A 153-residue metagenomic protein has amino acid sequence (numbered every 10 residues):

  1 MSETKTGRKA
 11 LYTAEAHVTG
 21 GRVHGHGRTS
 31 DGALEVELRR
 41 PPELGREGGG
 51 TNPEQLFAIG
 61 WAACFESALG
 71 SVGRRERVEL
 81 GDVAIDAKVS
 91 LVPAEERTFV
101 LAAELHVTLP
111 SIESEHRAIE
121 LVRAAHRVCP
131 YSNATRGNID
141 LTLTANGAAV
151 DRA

Functional and structural regions predicted by a protein language model:
M1-I59, E66-A153: Extended beta-strand/beta-hairpin segments
